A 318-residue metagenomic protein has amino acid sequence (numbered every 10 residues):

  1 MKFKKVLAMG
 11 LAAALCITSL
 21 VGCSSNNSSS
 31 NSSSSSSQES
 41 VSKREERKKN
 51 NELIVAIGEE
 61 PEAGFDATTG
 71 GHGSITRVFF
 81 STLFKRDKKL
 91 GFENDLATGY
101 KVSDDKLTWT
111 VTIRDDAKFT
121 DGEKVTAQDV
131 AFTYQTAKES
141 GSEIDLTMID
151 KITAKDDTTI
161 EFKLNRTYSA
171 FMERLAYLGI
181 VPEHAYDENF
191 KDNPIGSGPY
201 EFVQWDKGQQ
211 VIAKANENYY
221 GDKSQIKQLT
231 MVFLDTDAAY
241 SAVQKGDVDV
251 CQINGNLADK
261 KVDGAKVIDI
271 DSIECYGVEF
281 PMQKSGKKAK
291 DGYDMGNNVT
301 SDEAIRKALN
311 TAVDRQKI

Functional and structural regions predicted by a protein language model:
V21-S36: Bacterial lipoprotein signal-peptidase II cleavage site
A56-V102, I195: N-terminal lobe/hinge region of extracytoplasmic solute-binding protein
T98-G141, N298-S301, R306-A308: Aromatic- and charge-enriched surface segment that lines or borders ligand/interaction sites
K101, D105, I144-H184: Surface-exposed binding/hinge segments that line and control ligand-binding clefts or catalytic entry sites
L146-T147, D259-E274: Ligand-binding "clamshell"
E173-S224, Q228, A238: Gly/Pro-rich hinge or "lid" segments in bacterial periplasmic/extracellular proteins
E217-K261: Ligand-site clamp/hinge motif
G292-I318: Periplasmic-binding protein-like
